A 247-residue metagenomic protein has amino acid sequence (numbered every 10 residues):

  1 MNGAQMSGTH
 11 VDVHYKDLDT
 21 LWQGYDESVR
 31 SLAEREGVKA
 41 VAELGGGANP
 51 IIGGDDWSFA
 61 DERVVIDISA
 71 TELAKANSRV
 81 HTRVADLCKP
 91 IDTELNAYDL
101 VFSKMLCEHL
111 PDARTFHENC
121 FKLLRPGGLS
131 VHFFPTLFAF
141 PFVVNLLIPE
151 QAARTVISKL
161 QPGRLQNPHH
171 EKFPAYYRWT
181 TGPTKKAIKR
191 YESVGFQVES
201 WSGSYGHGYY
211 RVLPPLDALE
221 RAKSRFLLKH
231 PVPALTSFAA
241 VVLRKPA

Functional and structural regions predicted by a protein language model:
M1-N96, L100-F102, H117, T236-A239: Conserved N-terminal segment of class I S-adenosyl-L-methionine
K39, G127-G128: Surface-exposed loop/turn positions
G47-I51, S69-T71, C88, C107 (+2 more regions): Short, solvent-exposed loop/turn segments at secondary-structure junctions
N77, P111, R125: Short conserved AdoMet
L100-P111: A short SAM/SAH-binding and catalytic strip from SAM-dependent methyltransferases
P111-N119, L129-V242: S-adenosyl-L-methionine-dependent methyltransferase catalytic module, highlighting the catalytic core
L243-A247: C-terminal beta-strand of the catalytic ATP-binding
